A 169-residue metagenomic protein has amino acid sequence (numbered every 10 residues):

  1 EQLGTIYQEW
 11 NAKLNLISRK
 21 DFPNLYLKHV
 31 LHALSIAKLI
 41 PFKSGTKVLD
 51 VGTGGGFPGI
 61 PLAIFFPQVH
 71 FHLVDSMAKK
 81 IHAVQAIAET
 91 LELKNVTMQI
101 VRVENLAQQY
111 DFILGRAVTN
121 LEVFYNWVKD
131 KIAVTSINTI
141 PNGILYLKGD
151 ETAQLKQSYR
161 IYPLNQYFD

Functional and structural regions predicted by a protein language model:
E1-L49, K79-V96: Class I SAM-dependent transferase core
G55-Q68: Conserved SAM-binding loop of SAM-dependent methyltransferases across substrates and taxa, primarily the Class I
H70-D75: Conserved SAM-binding motif I beta-strand of class I
Q99-N105: Conserved SAM/SAH-binding loop
N105-F112: A short acidic, Gly/Pro-enriched loop at the edge of an enzyme's catalytic core that lines a small-molecule cofactor
F112-K131: A short SAM/SAH-binding and catalytic strip from SAM-dependent methyltransferases
I137-E151: Conserved beta-strand signature within the Rossmann-like core of class I S-adenosyl-L-methionine
G149-D169: Active-site capping/gating segments
